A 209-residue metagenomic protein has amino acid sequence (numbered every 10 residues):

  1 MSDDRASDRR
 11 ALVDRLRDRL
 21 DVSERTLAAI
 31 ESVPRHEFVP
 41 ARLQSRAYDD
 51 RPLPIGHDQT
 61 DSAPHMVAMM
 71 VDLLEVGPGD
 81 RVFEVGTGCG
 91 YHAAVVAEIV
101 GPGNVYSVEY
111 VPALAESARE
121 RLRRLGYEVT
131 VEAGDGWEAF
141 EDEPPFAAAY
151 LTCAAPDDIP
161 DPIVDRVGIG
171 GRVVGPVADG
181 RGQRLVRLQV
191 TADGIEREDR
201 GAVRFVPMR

Functional and structural regions predicted by a protein language model:
M1-F83, Y91-I99, A113-Y127, G182-Q183 (+1 more regions): Class I SAM-dependent transferase core
E75-I195: Conserved nucleotide-cofactor-binding alpha/beta core module
